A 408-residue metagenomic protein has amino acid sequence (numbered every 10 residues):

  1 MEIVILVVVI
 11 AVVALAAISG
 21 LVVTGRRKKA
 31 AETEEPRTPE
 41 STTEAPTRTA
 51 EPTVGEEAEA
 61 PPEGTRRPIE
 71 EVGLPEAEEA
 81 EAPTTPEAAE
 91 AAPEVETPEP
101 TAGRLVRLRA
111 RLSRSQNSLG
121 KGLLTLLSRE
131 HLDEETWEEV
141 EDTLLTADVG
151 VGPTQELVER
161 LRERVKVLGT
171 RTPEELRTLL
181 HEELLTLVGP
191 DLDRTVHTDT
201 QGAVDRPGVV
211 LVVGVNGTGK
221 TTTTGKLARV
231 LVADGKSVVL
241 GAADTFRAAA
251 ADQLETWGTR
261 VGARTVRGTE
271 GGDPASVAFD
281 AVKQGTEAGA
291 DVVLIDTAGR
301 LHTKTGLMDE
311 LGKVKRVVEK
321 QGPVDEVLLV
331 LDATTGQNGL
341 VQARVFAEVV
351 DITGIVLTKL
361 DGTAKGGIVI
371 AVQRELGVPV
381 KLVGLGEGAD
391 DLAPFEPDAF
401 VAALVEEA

Functional and structural regions predicted by a protein language model:
M1-E183: Non-catalytic terminal/linker segments enriched in charged/polar, low-complexity residues
G152-Q155, V167, R171-E174, H181-A408: P-loop/Walker A NTP-binding module and the surrounding RecA-like catalytic core of P-loop NTPases
